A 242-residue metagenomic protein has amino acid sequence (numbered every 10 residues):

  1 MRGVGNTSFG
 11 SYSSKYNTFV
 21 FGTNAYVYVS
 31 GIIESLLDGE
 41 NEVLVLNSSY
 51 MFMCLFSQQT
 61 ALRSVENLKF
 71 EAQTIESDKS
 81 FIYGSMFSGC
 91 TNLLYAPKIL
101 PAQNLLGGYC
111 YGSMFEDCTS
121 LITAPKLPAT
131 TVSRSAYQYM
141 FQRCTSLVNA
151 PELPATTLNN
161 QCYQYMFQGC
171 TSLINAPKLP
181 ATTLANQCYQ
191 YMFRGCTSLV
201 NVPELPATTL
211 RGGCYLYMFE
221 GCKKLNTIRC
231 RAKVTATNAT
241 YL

Functional and structural regions predicted by a protein language model:
M1-L242: Solvent-exposed loop and capping/linker segments of extracellular ligand-binding repeat ectodomains
